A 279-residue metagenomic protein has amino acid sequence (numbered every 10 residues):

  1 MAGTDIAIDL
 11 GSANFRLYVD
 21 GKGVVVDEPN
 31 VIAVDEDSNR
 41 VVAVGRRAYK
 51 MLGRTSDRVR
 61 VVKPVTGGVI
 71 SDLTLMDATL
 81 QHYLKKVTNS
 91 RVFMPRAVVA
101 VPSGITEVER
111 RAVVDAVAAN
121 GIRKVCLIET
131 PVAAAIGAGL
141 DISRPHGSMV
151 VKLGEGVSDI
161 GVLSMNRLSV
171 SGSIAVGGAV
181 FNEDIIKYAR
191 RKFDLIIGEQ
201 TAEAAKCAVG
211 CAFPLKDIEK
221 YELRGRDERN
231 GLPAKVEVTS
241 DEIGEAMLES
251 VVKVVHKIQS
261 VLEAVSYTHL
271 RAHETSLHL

Functional and structural regions predicted by a protein language model:
M1-E155, G161-R271, S276-L277: Nucleotide/phosphate-binding catalytic cleft detector across ATP-hydrolyzing and phosphate-transferring enzymes
